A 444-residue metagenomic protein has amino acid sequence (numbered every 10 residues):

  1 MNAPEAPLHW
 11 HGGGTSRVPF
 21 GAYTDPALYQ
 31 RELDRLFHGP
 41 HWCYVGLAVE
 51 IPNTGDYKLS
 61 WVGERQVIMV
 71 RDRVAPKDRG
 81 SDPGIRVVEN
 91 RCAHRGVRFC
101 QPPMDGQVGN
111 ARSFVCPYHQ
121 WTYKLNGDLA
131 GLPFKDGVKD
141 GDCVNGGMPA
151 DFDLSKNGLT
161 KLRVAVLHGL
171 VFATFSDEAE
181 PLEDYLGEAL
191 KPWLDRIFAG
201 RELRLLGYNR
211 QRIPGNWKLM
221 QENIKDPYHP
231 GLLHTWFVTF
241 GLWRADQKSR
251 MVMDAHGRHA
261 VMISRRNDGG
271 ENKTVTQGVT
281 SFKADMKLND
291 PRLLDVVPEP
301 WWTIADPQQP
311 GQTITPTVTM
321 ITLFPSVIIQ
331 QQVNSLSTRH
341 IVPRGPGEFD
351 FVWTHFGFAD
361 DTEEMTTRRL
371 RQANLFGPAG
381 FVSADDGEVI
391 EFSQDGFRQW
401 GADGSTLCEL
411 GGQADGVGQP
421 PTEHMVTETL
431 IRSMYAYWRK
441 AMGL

Functional and structural regions predicted by a protein language model:
E5-P19: Short, contiguous pre-domain boundary segments
S16-M69: Non-catalytic accessory segments flanking enzyme active sites
F37-H38, H94, K225, G443: Residues at helix-coil transition
G39-P52, D142-M148, M320-P325: Short Pro/Gly-enriched beta-strand edge/turn motifs at strand-loop
I51-D177, D184-K191: Rieske [2Fe-2S] iron-sulfur-binding domain
V70, V74-A75, G84, L162-L444: C-terminal catalytic domain of Rieske-type non-heme iron oxygenases
